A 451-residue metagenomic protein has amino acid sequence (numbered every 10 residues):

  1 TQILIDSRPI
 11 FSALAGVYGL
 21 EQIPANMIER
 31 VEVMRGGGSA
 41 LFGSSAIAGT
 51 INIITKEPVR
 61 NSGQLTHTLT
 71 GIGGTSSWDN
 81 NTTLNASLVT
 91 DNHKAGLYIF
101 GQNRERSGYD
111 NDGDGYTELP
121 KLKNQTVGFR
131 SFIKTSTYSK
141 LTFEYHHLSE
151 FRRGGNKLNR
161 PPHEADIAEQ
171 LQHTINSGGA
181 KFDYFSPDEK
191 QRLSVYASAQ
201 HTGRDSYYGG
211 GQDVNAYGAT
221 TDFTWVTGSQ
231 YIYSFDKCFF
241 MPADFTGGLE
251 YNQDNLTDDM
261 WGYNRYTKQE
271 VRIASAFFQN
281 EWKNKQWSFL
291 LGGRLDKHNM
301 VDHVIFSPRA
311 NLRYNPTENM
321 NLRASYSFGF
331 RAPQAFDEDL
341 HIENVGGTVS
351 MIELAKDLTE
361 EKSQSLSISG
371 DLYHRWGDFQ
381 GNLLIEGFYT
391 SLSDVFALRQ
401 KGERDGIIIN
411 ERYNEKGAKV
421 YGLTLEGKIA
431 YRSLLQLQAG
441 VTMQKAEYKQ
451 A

Functional and structural regions predicted by a protein language model:
R8-R35: Short acidic/polar hinge/loop motifs at secondary-structure boundaries that mediate gating or recognition
S12-L14, M27-E29, A40-N52, K56-D112 (+2 more regions): Outer-membrane beta-barrel translocator/receptor signature
T83-L84, R192-Y208, R323, D357-Y413 (+1 more regions): Membrane-embedded beta-barrel scaffold of Gram-negative outer-membrane proteins
H93-D112, N124, S194-G209, D244-N252 (+4 more regions): Surface-exposed extracellular loop regions of Gram-negative outer-membrane beta-barrel proteins
R106-T126, F132-L193, A199-D222: Flexible loop and strand-edge segments within Gram-negative outer membrane beta-barrel domains
S136, F240-T246, E250, D259-T390: Structural signature of Gram-negative outer-membrane beta-barrels, strongest in the C-terminal barrel of TonB-dependent
Q170-G178, S186, A199-F289, E415-Y421: Outer-membrane beta-barrel transmembrane domain signature of Gram-negative proteins, especially the mid-to-C-terminal
K283-S288, L383, G387-S391, E411-A451: Gram-negative outer-membrane beta-barrel transporters
